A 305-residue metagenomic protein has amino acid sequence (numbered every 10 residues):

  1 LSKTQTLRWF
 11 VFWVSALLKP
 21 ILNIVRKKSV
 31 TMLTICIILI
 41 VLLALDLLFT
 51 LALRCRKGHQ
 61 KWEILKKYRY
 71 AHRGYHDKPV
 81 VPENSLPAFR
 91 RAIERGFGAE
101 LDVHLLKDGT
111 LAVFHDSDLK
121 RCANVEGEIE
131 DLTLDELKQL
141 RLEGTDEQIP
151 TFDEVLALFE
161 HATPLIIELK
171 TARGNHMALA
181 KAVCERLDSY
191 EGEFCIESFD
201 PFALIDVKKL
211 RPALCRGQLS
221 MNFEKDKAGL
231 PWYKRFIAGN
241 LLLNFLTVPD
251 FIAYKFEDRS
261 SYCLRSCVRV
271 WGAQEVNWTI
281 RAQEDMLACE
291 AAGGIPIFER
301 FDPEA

Functional and structural regions predicted by a protein language model:
L17, I21-I24: Short, positively charged and aromatic/hydrophobic N-terminal segments
K28-A305: Phosphate-group recognition and catalysis centered on beta-loop-alpha active-site segments
